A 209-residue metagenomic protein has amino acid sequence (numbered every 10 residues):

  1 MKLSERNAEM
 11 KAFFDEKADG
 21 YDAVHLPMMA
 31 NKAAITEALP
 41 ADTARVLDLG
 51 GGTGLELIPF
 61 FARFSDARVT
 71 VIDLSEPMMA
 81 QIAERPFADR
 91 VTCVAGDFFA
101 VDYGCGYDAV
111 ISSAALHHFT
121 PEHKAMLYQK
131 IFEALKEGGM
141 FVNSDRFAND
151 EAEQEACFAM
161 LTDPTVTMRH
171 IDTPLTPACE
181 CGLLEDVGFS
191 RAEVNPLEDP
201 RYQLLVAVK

Functional and structural regions predicted by a protein language model:
K2-M29: Class I SAM-dependent methyltransferase Rossmann-like catalytic core, especially the SAM/SAH-binding loop
L26-D42: Conserved alpha-helix/loop element of class I SAM-dependent methyltransferases that forms part of the SAM/SAH-binding
L47, T53-A100: Class I SAM-dependent methyltransferase SAM/SAH-binding core
I111: A conserved beta-strand element that flanks and buttresses the S-adenosyl-L-methionine
A114-A115: Short catalytic micro-motifs in class I SAM-dependent methyltransferases
A125-E137: A short glycine-rich, Lys/Arg-flanked "PGG" loop and its adjoining helix->strand segment in the class I
S144-V187, A192-P196: C-terminal alpha-helical "lid/dimerization" subdomain adjacent to the S-adenosyl-L-methionine
L204-K209: C-terminal lobe and adjacent flexible extensions of AdoMet/dcAdoMet transferase-like proteins
